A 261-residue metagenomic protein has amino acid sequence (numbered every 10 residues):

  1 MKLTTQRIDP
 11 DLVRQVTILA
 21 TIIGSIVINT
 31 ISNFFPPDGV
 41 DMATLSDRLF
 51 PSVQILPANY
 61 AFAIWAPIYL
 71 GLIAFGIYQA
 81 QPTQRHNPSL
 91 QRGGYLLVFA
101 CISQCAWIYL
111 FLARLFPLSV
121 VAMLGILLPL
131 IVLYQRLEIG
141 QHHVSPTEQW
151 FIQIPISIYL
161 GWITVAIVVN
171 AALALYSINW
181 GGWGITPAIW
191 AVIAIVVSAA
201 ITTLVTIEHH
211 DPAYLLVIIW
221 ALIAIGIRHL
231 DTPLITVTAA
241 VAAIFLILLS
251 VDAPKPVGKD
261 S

Functional and structural regions predicted by a protein language model:
Q6-L19, W65: N-terminal membrane topogenic signal
P10, Q81-P82, Q135-H142, S250-S261: Membrane-interface capping segments at transmembrane-helix boundaries
A20-I28, L96-I108, M123-Q135, I152-N170: Alpha-helical transmembrane segments of multi-pass integral membrane proteins
I22-V40: Alpha-helical transmembrane segments of multi-pass membrane proteins
R48-I64, Q149-S157, W180-A191, H229: Short aromatic-rich membrane-water interface segments that cap or initiate transmembrane helices in multi-pass membrane
I73-Q91, V98-V120, L124-P146: Internal transmembrane alpha-helix with an interfacial aromatic "cap," most often the third helix
A106-V120, I178-I185, L204-H209, H229-L234: Membrane-interface helix caps and helix-loop-helix hairpins in membrane proteins
A213-A224: Central hydrophobic cores of alpha-helical transmembrane segments in multi-pass integral membrane proteins
